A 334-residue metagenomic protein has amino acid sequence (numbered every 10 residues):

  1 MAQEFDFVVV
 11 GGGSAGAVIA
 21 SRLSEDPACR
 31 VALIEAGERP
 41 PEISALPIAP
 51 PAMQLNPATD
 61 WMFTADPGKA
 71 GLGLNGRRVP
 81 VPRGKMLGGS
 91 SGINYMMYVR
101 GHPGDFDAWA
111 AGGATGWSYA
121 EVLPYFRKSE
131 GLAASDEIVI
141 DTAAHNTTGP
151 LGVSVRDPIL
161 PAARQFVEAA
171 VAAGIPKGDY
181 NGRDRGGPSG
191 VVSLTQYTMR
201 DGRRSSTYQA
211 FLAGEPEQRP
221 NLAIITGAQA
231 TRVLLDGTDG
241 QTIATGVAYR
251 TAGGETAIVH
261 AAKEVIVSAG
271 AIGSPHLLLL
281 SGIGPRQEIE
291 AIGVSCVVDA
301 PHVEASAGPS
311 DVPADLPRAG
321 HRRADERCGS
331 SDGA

Functional and structural regions predicted by a protein language model:
M1-A334: N-terminal redox-cofactor-binding region of secreted/periplasmic oxidoreductases
